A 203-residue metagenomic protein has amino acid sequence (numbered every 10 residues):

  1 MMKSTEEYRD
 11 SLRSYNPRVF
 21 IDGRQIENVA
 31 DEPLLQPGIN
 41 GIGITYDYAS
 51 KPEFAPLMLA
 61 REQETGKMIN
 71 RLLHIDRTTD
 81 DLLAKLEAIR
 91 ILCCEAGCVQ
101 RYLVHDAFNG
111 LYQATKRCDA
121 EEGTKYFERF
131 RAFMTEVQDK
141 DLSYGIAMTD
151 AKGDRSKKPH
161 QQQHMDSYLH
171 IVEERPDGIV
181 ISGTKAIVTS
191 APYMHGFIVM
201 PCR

Functional and structural regions predicted by a protein language model:
M1-I44: N-terminal-proximal low-complexity accessory segments that begin disordered and transition into the first
S14-N16, D139-S143, S167-Y168, E174-D177 (+1 more regions): Short coil/turn connectors at secondary-structure junctions
G23, I181-G183: Buried hydrophobic positions in well-ordered alpha/beta secondary-structure cores of metabolic enzymes
N28-A30, R155-K157, S182, V188-A191: Short helix/loop capping segments that flank catalytic or ligand/cofactor-binding pockets
D47-Y144: Internal helix-loop-helix
A132-M134, S156-H170: Beta-sandwich/jelly-roll carbohydrate-recognition scaffolds of carbohydrate-active enzymes
D141-D150, D154: A short, Trp-centered hydrophobic/proline-enriched beta-strand micro-motif
T184, V188-R203: A short core secondary-structure module
